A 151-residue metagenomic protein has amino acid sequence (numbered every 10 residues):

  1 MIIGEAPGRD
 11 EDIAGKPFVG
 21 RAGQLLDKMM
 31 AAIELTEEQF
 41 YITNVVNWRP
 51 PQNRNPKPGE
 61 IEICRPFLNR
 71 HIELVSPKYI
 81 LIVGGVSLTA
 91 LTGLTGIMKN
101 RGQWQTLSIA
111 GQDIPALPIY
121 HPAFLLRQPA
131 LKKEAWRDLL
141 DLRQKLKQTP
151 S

Functional and structural regions predicted by a protein language model:
M1-S151: A polyanion-binding, active-site-adjacent surface
